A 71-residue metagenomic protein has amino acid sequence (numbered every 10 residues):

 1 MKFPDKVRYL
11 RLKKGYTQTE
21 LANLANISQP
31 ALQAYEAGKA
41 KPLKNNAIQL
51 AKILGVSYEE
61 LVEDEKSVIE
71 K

Functional and structural regions predicted by a protein language model:
M1-K13: A short, Lys/Arg-rich alpha-helix, primarily the initiator
D5, G15-Y16, P42-N45: Residue-level signal for the short linker/turn that defines the boundary of a DNA-recognition helix
L12, N23, K52: Alpha-helical residues within the helix-turn-helix
L12, N26, A37-K39, K66: Residue-level detection of the helix-turn-helix DNA-binding "recognition helix"
G15-A34: Short alpha-helical DNA-recognition segment
N26, N45-E60: DNA major-groove recognition helix of helix-turn-helix/homeodomain DNA-binding modules
A34, K52, E60-K71: Short, charged recognition helix plus adjacent turn of helix-turn-helix-like nucleic-acid-binding domains
